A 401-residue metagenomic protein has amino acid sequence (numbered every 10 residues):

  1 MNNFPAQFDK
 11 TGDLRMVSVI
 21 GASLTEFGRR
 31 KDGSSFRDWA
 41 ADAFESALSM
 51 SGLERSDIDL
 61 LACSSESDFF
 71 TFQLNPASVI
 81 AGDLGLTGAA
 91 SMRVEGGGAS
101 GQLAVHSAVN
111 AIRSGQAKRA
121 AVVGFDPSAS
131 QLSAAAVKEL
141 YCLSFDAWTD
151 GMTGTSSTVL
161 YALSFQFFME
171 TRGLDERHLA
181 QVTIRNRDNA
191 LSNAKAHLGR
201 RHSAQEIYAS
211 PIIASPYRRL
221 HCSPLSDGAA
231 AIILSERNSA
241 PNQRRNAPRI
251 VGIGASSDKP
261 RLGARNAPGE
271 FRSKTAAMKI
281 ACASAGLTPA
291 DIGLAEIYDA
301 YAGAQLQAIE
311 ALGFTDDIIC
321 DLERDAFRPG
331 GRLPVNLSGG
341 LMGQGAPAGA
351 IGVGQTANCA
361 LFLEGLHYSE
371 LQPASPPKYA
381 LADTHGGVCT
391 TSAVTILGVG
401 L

Functional and structural regions predicted by a protein language model:
N2-A99, S107, S164, F168-E176 (+5 more regions): Conserved active-site "lid/cap" helical segment
N2-R37, D146-W148, E170-T171, A180-Q181 (+7 more regions): Condensing-enzyme catalytic core mediating Claisen C-C bond formation in acyl metabolism
G12-R15, S65-V123, P127-L132, A136-L160 (+4 more regions): Conserved catalytic cysteine-centered active-site region of acyl-thioester-dependent Claisen-condensing enzymes
L24-E26, S64-D68, G96-S100, G124-A129 (+6 more regions): Acidic, glycine-rich active-site loops and adjacent beta-strand->loop/helix elements that engage anionic groups
R37, A41, G101-V105, T158 (+7 more regions): Short alpha-helical patches at coil-to-helix transitions and adjacent helical residues in well-structured domains
R55-S65, A90-G96, A120-F125, R177-I184 (+5 more regions): Beta-strand segments within the central parallel beta-sheet cores of soluble alpha/beta enzyme folds
D68-P76, L262-N266, D299-E323, P347-G349 (+1 more regions): Short glycine/threonine-rich loop-to-helix capping motif typified by GTGT followed within a few residues by an Asp-Pro
E95-D126, T158-S192, I232-S239, P347-H367: Active-site-proximal alpha-helical scaffold in enzymes
